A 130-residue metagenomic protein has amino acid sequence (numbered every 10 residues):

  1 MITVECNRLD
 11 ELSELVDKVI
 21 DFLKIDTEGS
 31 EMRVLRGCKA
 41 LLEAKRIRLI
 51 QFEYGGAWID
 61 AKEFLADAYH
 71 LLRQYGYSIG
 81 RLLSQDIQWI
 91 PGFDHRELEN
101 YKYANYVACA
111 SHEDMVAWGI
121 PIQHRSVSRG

Functional and structural regions predicted by a protein language model:
M1-K45, I59-E63, S128-R129: Short internal loop-to-helix segment that lines adenine-nucleotide cofactor pockets
T27-G29, Y54, Y106: Generic detector of well-ordered alpha-helical packing
K45-R46, G119: Short, flexible coil/linker elements and helix-boundary hinge sites characteristic of intrinsically disordered
R46-G55: Conserved beta-strand signature within the Rossmann-like core of class I S-adenosyl-L-methionine
W58, K62-G130: Rossmann-like AdoMet/SAM-dependent catalytic core
